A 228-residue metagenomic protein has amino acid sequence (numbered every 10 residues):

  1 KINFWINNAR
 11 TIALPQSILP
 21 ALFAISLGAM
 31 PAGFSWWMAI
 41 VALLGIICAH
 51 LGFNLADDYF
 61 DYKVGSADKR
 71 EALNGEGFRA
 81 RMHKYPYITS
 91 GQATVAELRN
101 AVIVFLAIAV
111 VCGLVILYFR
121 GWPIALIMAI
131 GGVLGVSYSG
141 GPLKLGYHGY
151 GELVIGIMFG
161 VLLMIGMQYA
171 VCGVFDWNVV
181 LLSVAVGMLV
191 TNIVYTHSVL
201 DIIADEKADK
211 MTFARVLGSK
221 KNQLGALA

Functional and structural regions predicted by a protein language model:
K1-V41, G45, F53, L143: Topogenic membrane-insertion module of multi-pass membrane proteins
I12-Q16, W37-V41, E97-V104, P123-I127 (+3 more regions): Alpha-helical transmembrane segments of integral membrane proteins
P15-A24, L153-Q168, R215-S219: Small-residue-rich segments of transmembrane alpha-helices in multi-pass membrane proteins, especially helix faces
L22, A32-A56, A125-V133, D176-T196: Membrane-embedded alpha-helical segments that form the functional core of polytopic membrane enzymes, especially those
A29-F34, Y59-K63, W122, G140-H148 (+3 more regions): Membrane-interface elements of multi-pass transporters and channels
A56-I103, V190-A228: Solvent-exposed interhelical
K84-V174: Intramembrane alpha-helical segments
L153-I202, E206-A208: Functional transmembrane core segments of multi-pass inner-membrane proteins
